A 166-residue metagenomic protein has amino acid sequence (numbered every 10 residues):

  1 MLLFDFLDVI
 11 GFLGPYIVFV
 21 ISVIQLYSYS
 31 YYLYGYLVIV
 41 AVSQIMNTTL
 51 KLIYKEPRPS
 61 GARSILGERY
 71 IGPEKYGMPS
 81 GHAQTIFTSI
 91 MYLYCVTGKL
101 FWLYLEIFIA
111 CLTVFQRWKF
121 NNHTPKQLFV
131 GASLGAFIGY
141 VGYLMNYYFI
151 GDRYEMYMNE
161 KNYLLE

Functional and structural regions predicted by a protein language model:
M1-M78, Q84-K119, Y140: Hydrophobic alpha-helical bundle signature of multipass membrane enzymes
L52-A62, H123-G131, Y148-Y157: A cytosolic-side transmembrane-helix exit/cap motif
L66-Y70, T113-W118, N122, A136 (+1 more regions): Membrane-interface helix-loop junctions and terminal tails of multi-pass membrane proteins
H82-I86, H123-Y147: Alpha-helical transmembrane segments that form the membrane-embedded catalytic/substrate-binding core of multi-pass
F87-V96, A132-I138, Y154-N159: Short, surface-exposed, charge-dense and proline/glycine-enriched linear segments
